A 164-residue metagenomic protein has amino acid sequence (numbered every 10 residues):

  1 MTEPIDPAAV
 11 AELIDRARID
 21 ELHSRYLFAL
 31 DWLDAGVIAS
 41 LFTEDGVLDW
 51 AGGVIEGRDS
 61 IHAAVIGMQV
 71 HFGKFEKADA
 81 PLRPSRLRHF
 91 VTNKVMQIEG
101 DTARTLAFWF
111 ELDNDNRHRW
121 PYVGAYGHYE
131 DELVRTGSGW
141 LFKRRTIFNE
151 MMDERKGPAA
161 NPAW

Functional and structural regions predicted by a protein language model:
M1-F28, W32, G36, S40-E44: Short, low-complexity N-terminal intrinsically disordered segments enriched in polar/charged residues
T2-P7, A78, L82-W164: A beta-strand edge to alpha-helix "cap/lid" segment located at domain peripheries
I14, G53-E56, P121: A structural signal for alpha-helical segments
A17-H23, A63, E99-D101, P158-N161: Binding-site signature for planar aromatic cofactors or substrates
F28, A51, R119, V123: Short, charged/polar micro-motifs that form catalytic or ligand-binding hotspots
A35-F110: A solvent-exposed, acidic/Ser-Thr-rich amphipathic alpha-helical stretch
